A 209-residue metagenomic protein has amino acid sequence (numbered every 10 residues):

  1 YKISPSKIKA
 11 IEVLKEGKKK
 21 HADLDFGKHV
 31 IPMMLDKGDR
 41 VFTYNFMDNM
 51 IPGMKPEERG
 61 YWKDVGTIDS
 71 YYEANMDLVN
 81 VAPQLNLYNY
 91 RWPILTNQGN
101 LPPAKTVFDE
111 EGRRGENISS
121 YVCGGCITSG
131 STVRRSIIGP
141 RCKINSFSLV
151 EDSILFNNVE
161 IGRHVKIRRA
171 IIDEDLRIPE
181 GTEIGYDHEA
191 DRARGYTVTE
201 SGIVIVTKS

Functional and structural regions predicted by a protein language model:
Y1-I3: Short glycine- and hydrophobic/aromatic-rich loop-to-beta-strand nucleating segment in the catalytic cores
S6-S209: Left-handed beta-helix
